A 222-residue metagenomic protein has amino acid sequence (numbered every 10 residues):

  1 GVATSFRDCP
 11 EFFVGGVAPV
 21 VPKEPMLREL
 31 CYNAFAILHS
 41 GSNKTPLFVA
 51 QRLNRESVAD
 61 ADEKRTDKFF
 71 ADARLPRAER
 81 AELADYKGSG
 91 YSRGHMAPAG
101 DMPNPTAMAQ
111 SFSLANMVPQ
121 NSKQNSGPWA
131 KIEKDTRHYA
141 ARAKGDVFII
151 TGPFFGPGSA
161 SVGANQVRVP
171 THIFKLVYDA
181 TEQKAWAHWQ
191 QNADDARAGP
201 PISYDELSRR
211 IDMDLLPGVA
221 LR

Functional and structural regions predicted by a protein language model:
G1-T45: N-terminal module-boundary/linker segments of secreted carbohydrate-active enzymes
V2-A3, D8-C9, L30, L53 (+4 more regions): Generic preference for hydrophobic/aromatic residues in regular secondary structure cores
E11, E24, E29, E56 (+5 more regions): Glutamate identity and glutamate-enriched acidic tracts
E29-S92: Short, His- and charge-rich active-site/binding loops that engage polyanionic ligands
A73-R222: Domain-level detector of nuclease and nuclease-like folds in predominantly extracellular/periplasmic contexts
